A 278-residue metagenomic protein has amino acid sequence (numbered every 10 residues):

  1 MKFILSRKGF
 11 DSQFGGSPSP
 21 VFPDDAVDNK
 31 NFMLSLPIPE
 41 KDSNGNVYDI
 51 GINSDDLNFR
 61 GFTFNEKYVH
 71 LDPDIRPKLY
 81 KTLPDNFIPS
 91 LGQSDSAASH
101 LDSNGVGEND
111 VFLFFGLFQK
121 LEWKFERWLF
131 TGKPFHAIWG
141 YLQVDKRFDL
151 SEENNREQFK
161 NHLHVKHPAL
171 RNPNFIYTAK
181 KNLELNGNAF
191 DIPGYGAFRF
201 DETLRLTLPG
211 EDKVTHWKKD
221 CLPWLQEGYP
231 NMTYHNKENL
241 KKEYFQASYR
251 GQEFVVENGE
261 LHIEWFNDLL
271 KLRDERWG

Functional and structural regions predicted by a protein language model:
M1-I52, P134-H136, R147-G278: Contiguous surface segments at macromolecular interaction interfaces
D56-F135: Short N-terminal edge-element motif at the start of the domain
